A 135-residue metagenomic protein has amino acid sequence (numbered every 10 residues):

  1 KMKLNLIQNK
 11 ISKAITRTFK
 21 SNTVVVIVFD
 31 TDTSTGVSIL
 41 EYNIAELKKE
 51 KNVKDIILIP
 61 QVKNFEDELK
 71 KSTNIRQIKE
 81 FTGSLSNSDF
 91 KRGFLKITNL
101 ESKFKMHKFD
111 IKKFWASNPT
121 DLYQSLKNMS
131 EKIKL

Functional and structural regions predicted by a protein language model:
K1-N9: A short beta-strand-loop structural module common to alpha/beta enzyme folds
N9-V26, T31-L135: C-terminal accessory helical subdomains adjacent to catalytic cores in phosphodiester- and nucleotide-handling enzymes
